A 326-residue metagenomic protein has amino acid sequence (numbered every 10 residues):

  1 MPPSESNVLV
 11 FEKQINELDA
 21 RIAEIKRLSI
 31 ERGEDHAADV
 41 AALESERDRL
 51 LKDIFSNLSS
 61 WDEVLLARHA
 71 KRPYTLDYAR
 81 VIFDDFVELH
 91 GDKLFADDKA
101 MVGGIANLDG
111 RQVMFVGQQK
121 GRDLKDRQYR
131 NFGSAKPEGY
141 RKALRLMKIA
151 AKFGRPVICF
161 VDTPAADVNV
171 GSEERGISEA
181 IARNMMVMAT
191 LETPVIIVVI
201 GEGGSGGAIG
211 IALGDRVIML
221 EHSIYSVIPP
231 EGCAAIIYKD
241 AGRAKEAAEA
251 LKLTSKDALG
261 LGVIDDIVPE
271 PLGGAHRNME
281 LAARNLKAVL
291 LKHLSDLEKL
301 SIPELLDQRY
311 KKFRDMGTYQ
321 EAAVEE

Functional and structural regions predicted by a protein language model:
M1-Q112, E280-E326: Intrinsically disordered, low-complexity segments enriched in small/flexible residues
P2, V161-L291, K299: Conserved catalytic cores of soluble enzyme domains, especially glycine-rich substrate-binding beta-alpha loops
K13, A70-D77, D97, M101 (+7 more regions): Charged, alpha-helix-enriched surfaces in structured cytosolic catalytic cores of large nucleotide-utilizing machines
L18, S59, F115, D162 (+3 more regions): Terminal peptide-recognition signature
H36-D39, G139-R141, C233: Short, motif-level signal for alpha-helix interfacial/capping segments enriched in acidic residues and aromatics/proline
K52, S56, D85, F95-D97 (+3 more regions): Glycine-rich beta-alpha loop segments
V64-A67, Q128-F132, G273-H276: Short hinge/gating elements
P73-T75, D123-K125, D167-N169: Short active-site-adjacent helix-start/loop capping segments
